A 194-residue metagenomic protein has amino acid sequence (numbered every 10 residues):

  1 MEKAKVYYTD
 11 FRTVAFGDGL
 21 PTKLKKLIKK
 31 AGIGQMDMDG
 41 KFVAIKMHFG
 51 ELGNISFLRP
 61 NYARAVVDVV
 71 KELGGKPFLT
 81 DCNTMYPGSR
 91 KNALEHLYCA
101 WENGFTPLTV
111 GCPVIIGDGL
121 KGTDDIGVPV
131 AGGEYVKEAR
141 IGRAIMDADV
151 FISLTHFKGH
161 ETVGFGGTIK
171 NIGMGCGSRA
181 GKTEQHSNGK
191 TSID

Functional and structural regions predicted by a protein language model:
M1-D194: N-terminal and secondary-structure boundary signal
